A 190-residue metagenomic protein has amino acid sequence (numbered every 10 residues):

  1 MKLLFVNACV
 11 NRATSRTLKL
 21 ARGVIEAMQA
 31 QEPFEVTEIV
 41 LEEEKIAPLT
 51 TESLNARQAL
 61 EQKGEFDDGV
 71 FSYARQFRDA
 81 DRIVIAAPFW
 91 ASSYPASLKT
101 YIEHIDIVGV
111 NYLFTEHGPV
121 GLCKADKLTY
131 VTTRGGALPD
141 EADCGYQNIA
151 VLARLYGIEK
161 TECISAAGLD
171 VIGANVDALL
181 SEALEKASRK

Functional and structural regions predicted by a protein language model:
M1-E103, I107, E185-K190: N-terminal beta1-alpha1-beta2 submodule of the flavodoxin-like/Rossmannoid cofactor-binding fold
K2, E35, D126-L128, K160: Residues at the starts of beta-strands that form the adenosine-phosphate
V10-T14, G135-P139, D170-V171: Short histidine/acidic/glycine/proline-rich micro-motifs that form metal- and phosphate-coordinating active-site loops
E26, P139-K190: Glycine-rich phosphate/pyrophosphate-binding loop and the adjoining helix
I39, V131, I164: Hydrophobic residues at beta-strand termini and immediately following loops that shape nucleotide-binding pockets
R78, A96, C123, Y156-E159: Structured loop/turn residues at beta-strand edges in well-structured enzyme cores
I105-H117: Conserved nucleotide-sugar donor-interacting segment of glycosyltransferase catalytic cores, predominantly GT-B
F114-Y156: Short, glycine-/small-residue-rich phosphate/pyrophosphate-handling segment
